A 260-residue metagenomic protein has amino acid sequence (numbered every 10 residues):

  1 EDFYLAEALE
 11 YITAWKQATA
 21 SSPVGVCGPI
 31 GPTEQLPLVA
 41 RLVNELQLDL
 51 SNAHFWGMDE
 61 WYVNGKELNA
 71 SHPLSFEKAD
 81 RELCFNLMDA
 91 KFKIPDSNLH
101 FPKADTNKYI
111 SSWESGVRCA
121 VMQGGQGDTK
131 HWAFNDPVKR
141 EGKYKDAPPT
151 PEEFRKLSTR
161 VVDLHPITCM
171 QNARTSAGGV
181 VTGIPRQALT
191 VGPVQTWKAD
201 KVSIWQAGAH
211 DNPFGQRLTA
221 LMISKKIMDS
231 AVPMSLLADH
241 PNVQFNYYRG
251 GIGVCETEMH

Functional and structural regions predicted by a protein language model:
E1-V26, N44: N-terminal glycine-/serine-/threonine-rich phosphate-binding loop
F3-L5, L48-Q123, T182-G183, Y247: Ligand-binding beta-strand-loop-alpha-helix segment within the catalytic cores of soluble metabolic enzymes
E7, V191-H260: ATP/nucleoside-binding phosphotransfer catalytic cores, i.e., glycine-rich phosphate-binding loops
V26-L36, G125-H131, A209-D211: Gly/Ser/Thr-rich loops at beta-strand to alpha-helix junctions that form or flank small-molecule/cofactor-binding
V39-D49, H72, P137-A147: A glycine- and small-aliphatic-rich helix-loop capping segment at beta-alpha/alpha-beta transitions that lines
S111, W132-A147, F214-L218, E258: A short secondary-structure junction signal
A133-P185: Class I SAM-dependent methyltransferase SAM-binding "motif I" and its flanking Rossmann-like core
